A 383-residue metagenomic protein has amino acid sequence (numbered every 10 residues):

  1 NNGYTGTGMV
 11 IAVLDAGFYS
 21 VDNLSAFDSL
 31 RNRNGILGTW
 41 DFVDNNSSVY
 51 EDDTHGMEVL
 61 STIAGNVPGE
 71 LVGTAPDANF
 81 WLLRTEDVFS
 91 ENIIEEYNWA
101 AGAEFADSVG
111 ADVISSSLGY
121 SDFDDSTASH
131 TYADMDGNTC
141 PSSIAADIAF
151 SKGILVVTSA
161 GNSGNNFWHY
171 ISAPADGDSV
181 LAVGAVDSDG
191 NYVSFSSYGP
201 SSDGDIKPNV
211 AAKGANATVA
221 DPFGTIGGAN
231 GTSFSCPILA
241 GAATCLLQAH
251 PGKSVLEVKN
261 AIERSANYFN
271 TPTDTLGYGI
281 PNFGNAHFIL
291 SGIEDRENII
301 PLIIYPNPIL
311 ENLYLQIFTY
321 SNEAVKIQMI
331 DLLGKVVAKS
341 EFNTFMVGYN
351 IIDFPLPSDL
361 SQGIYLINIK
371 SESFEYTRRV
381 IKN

Functional and structural regions predicted by a protein language model:
N1-E95, V109-D112, F123-S126, S151-G153 (+4 more regions): Subtilisin-like serine protease catalytic core
V13-G17, T62-N66, L83-D87, S116-Y120 (+7 more regions): Active-site-proximal beta-strand/loop segments in catalytic clefts of secreted hydrolases
D15, N34-I36, A175-Q248, G252: Extracellular S/T/G-rich loop segment that most often corresponds to the catalytic His/Ser-adjacent loop
L60, L83-D87, D112, Y170 (+1 more regions): Hydrolase catalytic cores
A106-M135, S159: Short acidic, glycine-rich surface-loop motifs adjacent to enzyme active sites
A111-S115, Q248-L302, N307, E341: C-terminal subdomain of the subtilisin-like protease fold in secreted/lumenal serine endopeptidases
D136-G153: Catalytic-core regions built around general acid/base machinery
E297-Y305, I309-N383: C-terminal outer-membrane/trafficking sorting elements
